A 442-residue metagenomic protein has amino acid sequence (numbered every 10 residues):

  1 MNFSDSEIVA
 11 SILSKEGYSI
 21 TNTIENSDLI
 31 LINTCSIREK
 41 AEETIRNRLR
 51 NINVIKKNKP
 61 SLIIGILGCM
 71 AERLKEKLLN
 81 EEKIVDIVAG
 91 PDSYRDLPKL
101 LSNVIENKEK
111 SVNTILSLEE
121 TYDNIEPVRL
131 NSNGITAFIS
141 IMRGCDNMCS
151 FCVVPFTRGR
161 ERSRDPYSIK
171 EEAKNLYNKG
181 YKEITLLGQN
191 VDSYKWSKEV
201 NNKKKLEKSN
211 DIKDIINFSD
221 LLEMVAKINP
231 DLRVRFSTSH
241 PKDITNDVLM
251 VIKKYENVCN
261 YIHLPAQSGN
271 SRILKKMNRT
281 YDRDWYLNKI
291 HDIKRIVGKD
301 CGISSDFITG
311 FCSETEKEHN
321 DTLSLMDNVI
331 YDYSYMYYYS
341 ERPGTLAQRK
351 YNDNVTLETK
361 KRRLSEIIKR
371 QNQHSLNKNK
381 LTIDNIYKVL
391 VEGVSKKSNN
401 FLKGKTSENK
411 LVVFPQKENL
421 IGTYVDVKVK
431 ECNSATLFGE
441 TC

Functional and structural regions predicted by a protein language model:
M1-Y194, N217, D284-H291, R295 (+7 more regions): Proteins enriched for Cys/Gly/acidic motifs involved in redox and nucleic-acid/cofactor modification
I64-G68, R73, N178-E316, D327: Conserved SAM/AdoMet-binding glycine-rich loop
R129-L130, M250-K254, A266, N379-L381 (+2 more regions): Replace "in large, NTP-powered and nucleic-acid-processing enzymes" with "in large, NTP-powered factors and other
N131-I135, C145-N147, V258, S268 (+5 more regions): Short flexible coil/turn linkers enriched for glycine and charged/polar residues that connect secondary-structure
V153, V200-S209, Q348-D353: Short glycine/proline- and charge-enriched loop/turn segments that cap or connect secondary-structure elements
I169, L186, F236, L264 (+6 more regions): Conserved, mostly hydrophobic/aromatic
A347-C442: Terminal RNA-binding accessory module
